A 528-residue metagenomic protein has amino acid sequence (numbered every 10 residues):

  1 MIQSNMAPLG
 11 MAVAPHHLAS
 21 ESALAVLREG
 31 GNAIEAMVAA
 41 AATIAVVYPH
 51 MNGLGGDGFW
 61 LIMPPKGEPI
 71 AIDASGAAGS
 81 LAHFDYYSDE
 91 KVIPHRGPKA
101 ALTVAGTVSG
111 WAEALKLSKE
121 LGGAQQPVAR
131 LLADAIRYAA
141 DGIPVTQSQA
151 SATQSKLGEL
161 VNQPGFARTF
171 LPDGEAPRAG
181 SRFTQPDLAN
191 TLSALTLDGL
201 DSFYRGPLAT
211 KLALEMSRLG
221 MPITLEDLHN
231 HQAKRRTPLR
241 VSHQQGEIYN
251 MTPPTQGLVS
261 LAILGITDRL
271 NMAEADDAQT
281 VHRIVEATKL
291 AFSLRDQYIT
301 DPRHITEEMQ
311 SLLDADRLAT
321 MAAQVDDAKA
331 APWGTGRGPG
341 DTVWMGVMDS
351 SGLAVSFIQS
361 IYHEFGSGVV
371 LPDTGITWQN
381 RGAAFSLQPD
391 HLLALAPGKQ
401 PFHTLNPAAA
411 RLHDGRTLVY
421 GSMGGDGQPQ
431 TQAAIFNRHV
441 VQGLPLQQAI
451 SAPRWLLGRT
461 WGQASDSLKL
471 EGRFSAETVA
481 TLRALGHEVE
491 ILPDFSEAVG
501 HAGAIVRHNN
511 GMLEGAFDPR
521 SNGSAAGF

Functional and structural regions predicted by a protein language model:
M1-R28, A33-D198, F203-R205, A209-I248 (+4 more regions): Noncatalytic scaffold domains of N-terminal-nucleophile
V46-I70, P222-L225, L353-L418, Q442 (+1 more regions): Active-site rim segments in enzyme catalytic domains, especially the processed small/beta chain of N-terminal
N52-G53, D57-P64, V343-M348, P407-A409 (+2 more regions): Short beta-strand scaffold segments in enzyme catalytic cores
A77, Y362-E364, G425: A short acidic/small-residue loop/turn micro-motif
R235, P339-T342, H403-L405: Short, small/polar residue-rich loop motifs at catalytic or cofactor-binding pockets
N250-P253, A410-G427, H439: Extended C-terminal regions of large enzymes
N271-I361, T374, R381, P493: Internal maturation/activation junctions in enzymes
S351, K399, Q432, H439-S496: Extended C-terminal subregions enriched in glycine
